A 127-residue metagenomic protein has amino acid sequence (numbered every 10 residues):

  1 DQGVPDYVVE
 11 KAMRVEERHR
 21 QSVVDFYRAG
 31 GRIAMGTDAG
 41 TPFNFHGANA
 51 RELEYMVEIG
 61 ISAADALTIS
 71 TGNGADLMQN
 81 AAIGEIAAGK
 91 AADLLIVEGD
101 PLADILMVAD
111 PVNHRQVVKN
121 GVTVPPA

Functional and structural regions predicted by a protein language model:
D1-G3: Conserved anion-binding
P5-D100: His/Asp/Glu-enriched, well-ordered alpha-helical/loop segment that forms or immediately abuts the divalent-metal
S70-G72, A91-A127: C-terminal cap of metal-dependent C-N hydrolases
